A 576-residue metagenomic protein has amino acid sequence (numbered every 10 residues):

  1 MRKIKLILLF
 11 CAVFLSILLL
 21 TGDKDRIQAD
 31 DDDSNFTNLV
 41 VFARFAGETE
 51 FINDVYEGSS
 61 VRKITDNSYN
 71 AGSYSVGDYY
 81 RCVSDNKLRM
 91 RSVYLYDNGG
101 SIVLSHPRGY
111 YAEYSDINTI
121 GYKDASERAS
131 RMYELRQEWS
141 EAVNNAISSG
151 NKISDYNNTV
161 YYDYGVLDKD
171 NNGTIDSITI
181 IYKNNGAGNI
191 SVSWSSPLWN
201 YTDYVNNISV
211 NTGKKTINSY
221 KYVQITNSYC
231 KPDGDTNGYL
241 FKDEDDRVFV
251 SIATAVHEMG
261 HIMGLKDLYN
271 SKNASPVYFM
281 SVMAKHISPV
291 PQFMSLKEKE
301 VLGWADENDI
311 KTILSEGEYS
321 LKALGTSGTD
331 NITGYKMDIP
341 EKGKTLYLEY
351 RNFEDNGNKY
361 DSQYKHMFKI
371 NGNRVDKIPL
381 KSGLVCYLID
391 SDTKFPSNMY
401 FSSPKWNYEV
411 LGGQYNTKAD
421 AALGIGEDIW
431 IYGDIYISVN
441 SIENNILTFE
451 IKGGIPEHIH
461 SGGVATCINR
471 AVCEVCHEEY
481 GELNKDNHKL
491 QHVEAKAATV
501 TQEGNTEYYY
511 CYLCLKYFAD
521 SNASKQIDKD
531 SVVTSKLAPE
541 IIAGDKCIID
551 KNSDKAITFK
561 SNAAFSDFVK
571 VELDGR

Functional and structural regions predicted by a protein language model:
I4-D23: Sec-dependent N-terminal signal peptides of Gram-positive bacterial secreted proteins and lipoproteins
I27-V256, D338, Q363-Y364: Zn2+-dependent metallopeptidase catalytic core
R44, F51-E57, N67-Y79, D85-R89 (+2 more regions): Non-catalytic C-terminal accessory/binding modules of secreted extracellular proteins
F45-E48, N184-G188, Y269-N270, I287-P289 (+1 more regions): Solvent-exposed loop/turn segments at secondary-structure junctions within structured extracellular/periplasmic domains
K242-N308: The catalytic-center signature of Zn2+-dependent metalloproteases
E316-G317, G424-D428, I549-D554, F559-A564: Solvent-exposed, conformationally flexible loop/turn segments
G454-E540, K560-D567, D574-R576: Extracellular modular ligand-binding repeats in secreted and cell-surface proteins
A495, A543-K546, D554: Surface-exposed, proline-enriched loop/turn segments that connect beta strands in immunoglobulin-like
